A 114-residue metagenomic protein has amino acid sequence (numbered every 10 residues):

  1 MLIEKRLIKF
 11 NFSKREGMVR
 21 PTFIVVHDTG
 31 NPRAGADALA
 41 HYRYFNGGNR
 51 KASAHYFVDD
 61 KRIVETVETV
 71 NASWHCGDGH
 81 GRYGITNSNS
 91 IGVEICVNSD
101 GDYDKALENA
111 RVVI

Functional and structural regions predicted by a protein language model:
M1-I114: Active-site-adjacent loop/helix surface patches within enzyme catalytic domains that shape the substrate-binding cleft
